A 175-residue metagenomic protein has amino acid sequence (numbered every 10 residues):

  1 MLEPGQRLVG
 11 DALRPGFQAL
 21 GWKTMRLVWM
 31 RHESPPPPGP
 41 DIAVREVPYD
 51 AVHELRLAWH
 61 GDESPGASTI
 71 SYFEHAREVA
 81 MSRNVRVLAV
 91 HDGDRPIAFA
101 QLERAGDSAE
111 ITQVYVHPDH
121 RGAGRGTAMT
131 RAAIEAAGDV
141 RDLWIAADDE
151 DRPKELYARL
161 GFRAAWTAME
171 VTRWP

Functional and structural regions predicted by a protein language model:
M1-A51, M169-R173: Acyl-donor-binding surface of acyltransferase catalytic domains
M1-L8, A137-D148: Conserved GNAT acetyl-CoA-binding A-motif
L8-K23, T127, D149-T167: Conserved active-site alpha-helix within GNAT-family acetyltransferase domains
L27, G106-S108, D142: A generic structural signal for beta-strand entry/edge sites
V28, P36-E78, A89-H91, R95: Short amphipathic alpha-helix that is part of the acyltransferase structural core
R31-P38, W144-A146, R152-K154, R159-P175: Terminal substrate-recognition subdomain of acyl/acetyltransferases
A76-Y115: A conserved beta-strand-loop-helix scaffold within acyl/acetyltransferase catalytic domains
Q113-P118, G122-A136, E155-R159: Conserved acetyl-CoA-binding loop-helix of GNAT-fold acetyltransferases
